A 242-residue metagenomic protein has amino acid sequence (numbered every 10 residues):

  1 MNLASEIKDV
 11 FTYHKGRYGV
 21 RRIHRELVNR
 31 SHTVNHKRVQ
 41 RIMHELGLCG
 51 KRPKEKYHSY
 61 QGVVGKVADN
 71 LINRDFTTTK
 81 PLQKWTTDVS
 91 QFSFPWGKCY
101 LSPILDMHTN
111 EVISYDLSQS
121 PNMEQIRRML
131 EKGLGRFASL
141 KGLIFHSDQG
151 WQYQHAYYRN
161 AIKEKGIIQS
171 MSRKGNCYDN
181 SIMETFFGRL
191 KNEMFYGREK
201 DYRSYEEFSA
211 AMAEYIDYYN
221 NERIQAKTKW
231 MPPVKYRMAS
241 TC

Functional and structural regions predicted by a protein language model:
M1-K80, N176, P232-T241: Basic, flexible linker segments flanking DNA-binding modules in nucleic acid-interacting mobile-element proteins
I7, I23, V39, M43 (+13 more regions): Mobile genetic element proteins and their domesticated derivatives, centered on retroelements and DNA transposons
Y13-G16, S31-H32, F76-T78, F94-P95 (+3 more regions): Conserved, non-catalytic sequence blocks in retroelement Pol enzymes and Pol-derived host proteins
Q61-V63, S147-Q149, H155-Y158, M171-K191 (+2 more regions): RNase H-like two-metal-ion nuclease catalytic core shared by retroviral integrases and related mobile-element nucleases
R74, T78-I113, Q119-M123: An active-site-proximal beta-strand-loop segment
E111-Y115, Q169-S172, F195-R198: Short small-residue beta-strand/loop micro-motif enriched in glycine and branched aliphatics
D116-A138: Active-site beta-loop-alpha junctions of metal-dependent nucleic acid enzymes, especially the RNase H-like/DDE
K163-I167, K191-C242: C-terminal domain-tail junction helix/linker
